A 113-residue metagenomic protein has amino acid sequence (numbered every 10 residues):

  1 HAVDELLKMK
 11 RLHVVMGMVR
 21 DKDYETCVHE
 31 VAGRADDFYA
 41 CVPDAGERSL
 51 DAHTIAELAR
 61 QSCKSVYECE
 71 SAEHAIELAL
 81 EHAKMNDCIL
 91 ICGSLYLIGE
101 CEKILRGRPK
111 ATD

Functional and structural regions predicted by a protein language model:
H1-D37: Nucleotide phosphate-binding/pyrophosphate-handling subdomain across enzymes that bind or process nucleotide phosphates
V3, L7, A59, A83 (+1 more regions): Active-site catalytic pocket residues across diverse enzymes, especially alpha/beta-hydrolases
L12-V14, D87-I91, L95: Generic beta-sheet signal
H13, D37-A40, P109-D113: Short hydrophobic/aromatic-enriched beta-strand-loop microsegments
M18, V42-P43, L95: Short secondary-structure boundary segments
D23-T26, L78, E100-C101: Phosphate- and divalent-cation-binding pockets in alpha/beta enzyme and binding domains that engage nucleotide-derived
V28-C88: C-terminal helical cap/extension that packs against the catalytic core of soluble nucleotide-cofactor enzymes
L95-D113: Glycine/aspartate-rich loop-and-adjacent alpha/beta segment that forms the canonical ThDP
